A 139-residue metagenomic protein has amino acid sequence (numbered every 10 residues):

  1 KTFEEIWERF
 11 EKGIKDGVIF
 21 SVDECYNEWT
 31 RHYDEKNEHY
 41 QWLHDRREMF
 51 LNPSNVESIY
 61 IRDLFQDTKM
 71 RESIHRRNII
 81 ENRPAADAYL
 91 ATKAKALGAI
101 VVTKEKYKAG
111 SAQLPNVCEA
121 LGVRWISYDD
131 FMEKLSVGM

Functional and structural regions predicted by a protein language model:
K1-V22, E28-L43: Short, well-structured N-terminal submotif of metal-dependent ribonuclease cores
I19, E48-N52, W125: Conserved beta-strand scaffold positions in the cores of enzyme catalytic domains, especially in NTP/NDP-utilizing
V22-D23, V102-E105: Short His-Asn-centered micro-motif
N27-Y33, N82-R83, E105-G110: Acidic, metal-coordinating catalytic cores used for nucleic-acid/nucleotide bond scission and strand-transfer chemistry
M49-I80: Acidic catalytic patch
E81-V101, Q113, V117: Acidic, metal-associated active-site segment
Y107-M139: Acidic, PIN/NYN-like endoribonuclease modules and their adjacent C-terminal/linker elements
